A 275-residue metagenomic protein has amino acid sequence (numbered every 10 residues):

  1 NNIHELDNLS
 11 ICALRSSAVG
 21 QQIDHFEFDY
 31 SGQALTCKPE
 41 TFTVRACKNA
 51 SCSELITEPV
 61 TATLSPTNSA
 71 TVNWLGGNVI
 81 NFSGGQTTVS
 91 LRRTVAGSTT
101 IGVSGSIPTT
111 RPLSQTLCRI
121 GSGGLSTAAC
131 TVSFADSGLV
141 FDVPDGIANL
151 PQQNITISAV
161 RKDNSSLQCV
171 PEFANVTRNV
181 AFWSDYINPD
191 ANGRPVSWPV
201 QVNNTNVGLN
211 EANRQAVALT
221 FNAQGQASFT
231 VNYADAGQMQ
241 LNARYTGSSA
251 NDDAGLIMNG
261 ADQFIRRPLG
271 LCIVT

Functional and structural regions predicted by a protein language model:
N1-S16: Polar, low-complexity loop segments and adjacent catalytic/binding residues used for recognizing and processing sugar
S16-T275: Core sequence-specific DNA-binding domains of diverse transcription factors
